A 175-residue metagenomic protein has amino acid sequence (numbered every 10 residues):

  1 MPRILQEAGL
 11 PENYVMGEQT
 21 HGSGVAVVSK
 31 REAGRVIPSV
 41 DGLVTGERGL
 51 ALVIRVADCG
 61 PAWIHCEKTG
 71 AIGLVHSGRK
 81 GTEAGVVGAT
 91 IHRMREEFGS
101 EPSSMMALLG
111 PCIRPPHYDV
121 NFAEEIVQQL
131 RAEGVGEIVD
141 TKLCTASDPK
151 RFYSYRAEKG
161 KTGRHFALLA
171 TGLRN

Functional and structural regions predicted by a protein language model:
M1-N175: Active-site microenvironment for binding and transforming phosphate-containing groups
